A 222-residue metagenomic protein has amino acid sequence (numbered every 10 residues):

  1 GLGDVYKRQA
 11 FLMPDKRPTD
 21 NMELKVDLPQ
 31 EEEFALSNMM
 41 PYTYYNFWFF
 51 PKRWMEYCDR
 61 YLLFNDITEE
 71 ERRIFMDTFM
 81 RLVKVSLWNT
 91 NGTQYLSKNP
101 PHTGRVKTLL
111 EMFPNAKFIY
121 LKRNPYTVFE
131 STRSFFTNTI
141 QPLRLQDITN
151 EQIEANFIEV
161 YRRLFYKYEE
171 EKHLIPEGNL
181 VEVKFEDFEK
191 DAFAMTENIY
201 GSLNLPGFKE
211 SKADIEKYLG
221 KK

Functional and structural regions predicted by a protein language model:
G1-Y6: Short, small-residue-biased leader/transition segments that mark boundaries at the very start of proteins
R8-D59: Extended catalytic-interface subdomain
P41-S211: PAPS-dependent sulfotransferase catalytic domain
D214-K221: Post-kinase regulatory C-tail/linker adjacent to protein kinase catalytic domains
